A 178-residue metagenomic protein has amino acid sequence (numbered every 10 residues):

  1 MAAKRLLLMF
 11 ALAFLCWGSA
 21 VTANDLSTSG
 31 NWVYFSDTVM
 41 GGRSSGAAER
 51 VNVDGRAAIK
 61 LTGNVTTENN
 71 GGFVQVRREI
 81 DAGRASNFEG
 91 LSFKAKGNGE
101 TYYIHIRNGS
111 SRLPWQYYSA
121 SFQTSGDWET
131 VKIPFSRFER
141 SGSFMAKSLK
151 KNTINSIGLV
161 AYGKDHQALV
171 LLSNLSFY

Functional and structural regions predicted by a protein language model:
M1-L8: Bacterial N-terminal signal peptides that target proteins for export
L8-M9, D54: General helical structural elements
M9-W17: Bacterial N-terminal signal peptides
S19-Y178: Beta-rich carbohydrate-recognition modules and glycan-binding surfaces
